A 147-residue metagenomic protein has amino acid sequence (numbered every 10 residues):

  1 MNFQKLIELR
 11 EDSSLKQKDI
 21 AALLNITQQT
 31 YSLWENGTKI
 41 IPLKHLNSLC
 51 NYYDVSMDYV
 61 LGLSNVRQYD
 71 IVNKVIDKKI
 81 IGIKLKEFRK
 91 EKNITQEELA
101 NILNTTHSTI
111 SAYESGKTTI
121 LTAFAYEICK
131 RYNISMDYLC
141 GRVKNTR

Functional and structural regions predicted by a protein language model:
M1-D12, Q68-E91: A short, Lys/Arg-rich alpha-helix, primarily the initiator
K5, K16, P42-H45, S56 (+4 more regions): Residues that mark the N-terminal boundary/hinge immediately upstream of a DNA-recognition element
E11, A22, N51, K90 (+2 more regions): Alpha-helical residues within the helix-turn-helix
S14-S32, N93-A112: Short alpha-helical DNA-recognition segment
N25, K44-Y59, A123-Y138: DNA major-groove recognition helix of helix-turn-helix/homeodomain DNA-binding modules
Y59-Q68, Y138-R147: Short amphipathic recognition helices of helix-turn-helix/homeodomain-type DNA-binding modules
